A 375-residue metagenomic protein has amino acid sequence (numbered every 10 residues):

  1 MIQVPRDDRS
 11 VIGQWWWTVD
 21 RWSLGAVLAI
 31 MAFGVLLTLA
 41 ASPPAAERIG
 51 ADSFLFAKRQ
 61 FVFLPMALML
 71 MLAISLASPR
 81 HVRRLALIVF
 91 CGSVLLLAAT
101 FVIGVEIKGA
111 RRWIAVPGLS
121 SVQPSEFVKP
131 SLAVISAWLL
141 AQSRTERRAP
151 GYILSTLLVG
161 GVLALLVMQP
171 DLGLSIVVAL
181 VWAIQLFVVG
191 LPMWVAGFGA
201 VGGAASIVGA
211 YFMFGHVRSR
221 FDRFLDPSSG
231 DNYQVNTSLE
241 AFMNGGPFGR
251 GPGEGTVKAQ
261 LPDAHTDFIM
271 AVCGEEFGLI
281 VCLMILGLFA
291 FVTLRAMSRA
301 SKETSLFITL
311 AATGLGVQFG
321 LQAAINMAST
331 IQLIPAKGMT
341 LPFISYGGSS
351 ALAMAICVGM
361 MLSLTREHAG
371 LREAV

Functional and structural regions predicted by a protein language model:
M1-S10, N326-V375: A juxtamembrane structural motif centered on a specific transmembrane helix
I2-V4, W17, V116-L119: Short, aromatic- and cysteine-enriched interfacial helices/patches that mediate contacts at lipid membranes
I12-V27: N-terminal membrane topogenic signal
W17, Q260-L261, L352: Residue-level "hotspot" positions that anchor or transmit function at local structural transition points
L24-A40, E47-Q234, A271-Q332, I356-M360 (+1 more regions): Hydrophobic alpha-helical transmembrane segments of multi-pass inner membrane proteins, especially in bacterial systems
G118-V128, M168-P170, G246, R250 (+2 more regions): Glycine/serine-rich anion-binding loops at beta->alpha junctions that coordinate negatively charged ligand groups
D171-I176, G249-E254, A264-T266, L279 (+4 more regions): Transmembrane helix boundary and interhelical junction motifs in multipass membrane proteins
D226-I269, F277-V281: TM-adjacent membrane-interface loops and short helices in multi-pass inner/ER membrane proteins
